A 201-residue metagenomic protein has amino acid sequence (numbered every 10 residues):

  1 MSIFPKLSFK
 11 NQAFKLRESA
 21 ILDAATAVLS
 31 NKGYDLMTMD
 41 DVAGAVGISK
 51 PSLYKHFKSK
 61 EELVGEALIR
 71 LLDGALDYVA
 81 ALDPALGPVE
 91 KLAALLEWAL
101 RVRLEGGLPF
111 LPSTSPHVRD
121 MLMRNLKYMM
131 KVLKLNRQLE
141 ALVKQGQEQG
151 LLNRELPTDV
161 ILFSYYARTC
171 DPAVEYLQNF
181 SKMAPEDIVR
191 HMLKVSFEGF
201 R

Functional and structural regions predicted by a protein language model:
M1-K32, L36-A45, E62: Basic, helix-initiating cap at the start of DNA-binding domains
M1-P5, A94, R101, R137 (+4 more regions): C-terminal peripheral helix-coil segments that are non-catalytic and often amphipathic
N31-Y34, K55, N153: Helix-turn-helix/winged-helix DNA-binding modules
G47-F57: Short hydrophobic/aromatic patch on the recognition helix
L63-L71: Alpha-helical DNA-contacting segments of helix-turn-helix folds
E66, A80-G106, T158, L162-Y165: Hydrophobic alpha-helical connector segments
D73-L76, L122-Q149, D159-F163, A167 (+1 more regions): Amphipathic alpha-helical packing segments from all-alpha helical-bundle domains
K91-A94, V102-M123, V174: Amphipathic alpha-helical segments used for helix-helix packing
